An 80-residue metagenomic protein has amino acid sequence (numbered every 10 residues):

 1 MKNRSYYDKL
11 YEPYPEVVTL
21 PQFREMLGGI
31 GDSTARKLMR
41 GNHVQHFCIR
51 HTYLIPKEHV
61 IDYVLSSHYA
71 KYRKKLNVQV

Functional and structural regions predicted by a protein language model:
M1-K2, Q79: Intrinsically disordered, low-complexity and often Lys/Arg-enriched segments
K2-T34, S66: Polyanion-binding surface elements
E16, H43, N77-Q79: Detector for intrinsically disordered, low-structure N-terminal pre-sequences
L20, L54, H68-K71: Short, structured secondary-structure boundary patches
E25-L54: Major-groove DNA-recognition helix of helix-turn-helix-type DNA-binding domains
V60-V80: A short, Lys/Arg-enriched interface patch at domain edges and termini
